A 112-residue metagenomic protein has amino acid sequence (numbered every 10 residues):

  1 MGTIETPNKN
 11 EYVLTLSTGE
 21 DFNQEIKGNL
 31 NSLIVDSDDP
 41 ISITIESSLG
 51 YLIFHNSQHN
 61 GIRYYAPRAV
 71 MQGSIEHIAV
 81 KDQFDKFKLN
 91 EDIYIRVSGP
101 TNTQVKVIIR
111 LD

Functional and structural regions predicted by a protein language model:
M1, I53-F54: Intrinsic low-complexity, intrinsically disordered segments enriched in polar/basic residues
M1-N8: Glycan-recognition and processing domains
N8-G28, D38-E46, N56-P100, I108-D112: Beta-sandwich interaction modules
L49-Y51: Residue-level signal for glycine
